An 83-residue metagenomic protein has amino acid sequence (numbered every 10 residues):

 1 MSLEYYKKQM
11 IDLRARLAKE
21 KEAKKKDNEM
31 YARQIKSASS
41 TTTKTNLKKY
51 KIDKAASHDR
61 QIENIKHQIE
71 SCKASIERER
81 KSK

Functional and structural regions predicted by a protein language model:
M1-K25, I52-R60: Short, charge/polar-rich alpha-helical segments
M1-Q9, S39-N46, K83: Short, charge-rich amphipathic alpha-helices with coiled-coil/heptad character
Y6-Q9, Q61-K83: Long amphipathic alpha-helical coiled-coil segments
L13, M30, T45, S57 (+1 more regions): Intrinsically disordered, low-complexity regions enriched in serine, threonine, proline and polar/charged residues
R16-K49: Extended alpha-helical coiled-coil "stalk/arm" regions that act as elongated linkers or oligomerization scaffolds
Q34-A38, K54, Q68, C72: Intrinsic disorder/low-complexity segments
T41-N64: Short, glycine/alanine-rich amphipathic alpha-helical segment that often forms an alpha-turn-alpha hairpin
